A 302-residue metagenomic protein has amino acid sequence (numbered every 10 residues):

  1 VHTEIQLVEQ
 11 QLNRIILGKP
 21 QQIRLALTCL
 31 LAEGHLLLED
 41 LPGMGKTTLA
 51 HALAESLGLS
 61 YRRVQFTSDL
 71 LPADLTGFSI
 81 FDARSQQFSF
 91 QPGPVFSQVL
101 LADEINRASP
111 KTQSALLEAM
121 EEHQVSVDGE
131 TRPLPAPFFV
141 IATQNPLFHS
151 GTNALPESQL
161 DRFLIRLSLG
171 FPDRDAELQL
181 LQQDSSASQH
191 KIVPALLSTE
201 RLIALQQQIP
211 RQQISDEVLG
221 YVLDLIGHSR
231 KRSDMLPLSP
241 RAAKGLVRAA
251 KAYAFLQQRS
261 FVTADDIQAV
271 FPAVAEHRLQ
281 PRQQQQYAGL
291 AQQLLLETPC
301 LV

Functional and structural regions predicted by a protein language model:
H2-M44: Pre-Walker A (pre-P-loop) alpha-helix and adjacent loop at the N terminus of AAA/AAA+ ATPase modules, a conserved
L25-T28, F81-L101: Conserved alpha-helical scaffold flanking the Walker A/P-loop in AAA+ ATPase domains
L27-T67: Walker A/P-loop
D40, D103-E104, A115: Walker B catalytic acidic pair
L41, L75, T143: P-loop (Walker A) phosphate-binding loop of NTP-binding proteins
S56-R84: AAA+/P-loop NTPase substrate/partner-engagement loops
D82-Q87, A108, T112, M120-L197 (+2 more regions): Canonical AAA+ ATPase core
K231-V302: C-terminal engagement/docking regions of AAA+ P-loop ATPases
